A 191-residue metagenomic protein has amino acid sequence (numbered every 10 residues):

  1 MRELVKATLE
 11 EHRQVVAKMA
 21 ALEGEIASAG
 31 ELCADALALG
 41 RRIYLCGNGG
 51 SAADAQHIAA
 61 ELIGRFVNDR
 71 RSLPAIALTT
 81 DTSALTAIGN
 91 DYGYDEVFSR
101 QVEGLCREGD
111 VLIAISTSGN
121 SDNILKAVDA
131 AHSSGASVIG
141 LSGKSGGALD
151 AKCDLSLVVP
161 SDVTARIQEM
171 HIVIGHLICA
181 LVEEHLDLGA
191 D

Functional and structural regions predicted by a protein language model:
M1-A21: Generic N-terminal amphipathic, Lys/Arg-enriched alpha-helix
E31, D35-C106: Glycine-rich, small/polar surface segments that engage phosphate groups of diverse ligands
S51-Q56, N120-A127, L149: Short glycine/serine/threonine-rich phosphate/pyrophosphate-binding segments that cradle anionic phosphate groups
T79, S116, S142, L157-A165: Short beta->alpha connector loops at strand-helix junctions that form conserved, small/polar/Pro-enriched
G104, A165-D191: A charged, well-structured terminal subsegment
L112, V138, S156-L157: Short, well-ordered beta-strand core segments
V128-H132: Surface-exposed amphipathic alpha-helices with a cationic face
L141-C153: Short, glycine/polar-rich helix-capping loops at beta-to-alpha or helix-loop-helix junctions that flank or form
